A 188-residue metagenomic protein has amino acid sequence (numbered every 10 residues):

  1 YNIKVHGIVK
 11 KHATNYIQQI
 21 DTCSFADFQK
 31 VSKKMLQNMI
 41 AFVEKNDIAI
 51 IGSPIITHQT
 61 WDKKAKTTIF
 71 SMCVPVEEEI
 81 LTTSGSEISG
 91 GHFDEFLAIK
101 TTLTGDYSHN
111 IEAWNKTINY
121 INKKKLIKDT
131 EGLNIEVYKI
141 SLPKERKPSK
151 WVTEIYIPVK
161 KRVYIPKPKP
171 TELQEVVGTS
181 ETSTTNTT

Functional and structural regions predicted by a protein language model:
Y1-T188: A solvent-exposed interaction/effector surface
